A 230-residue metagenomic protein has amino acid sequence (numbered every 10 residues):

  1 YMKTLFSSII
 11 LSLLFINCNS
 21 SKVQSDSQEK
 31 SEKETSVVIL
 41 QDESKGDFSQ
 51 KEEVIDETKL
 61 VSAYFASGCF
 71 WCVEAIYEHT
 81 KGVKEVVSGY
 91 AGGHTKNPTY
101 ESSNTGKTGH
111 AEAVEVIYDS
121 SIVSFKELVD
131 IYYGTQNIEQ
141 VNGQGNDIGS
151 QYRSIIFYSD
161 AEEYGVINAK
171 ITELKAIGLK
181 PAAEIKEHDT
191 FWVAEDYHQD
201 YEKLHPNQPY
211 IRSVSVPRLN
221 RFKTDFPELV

Functional and structural regions predicted by a protein language model:
K3-I9: Sec-dependent signal peptide recognition, specifically the positively charged N-region followed immediately by
L14-N17: C-terminal motif of bacterial Sec signal peptides marking the signal peptidase cleavage site
N19-V230: Flexible coil/turn and secondary-structure edge motifs
